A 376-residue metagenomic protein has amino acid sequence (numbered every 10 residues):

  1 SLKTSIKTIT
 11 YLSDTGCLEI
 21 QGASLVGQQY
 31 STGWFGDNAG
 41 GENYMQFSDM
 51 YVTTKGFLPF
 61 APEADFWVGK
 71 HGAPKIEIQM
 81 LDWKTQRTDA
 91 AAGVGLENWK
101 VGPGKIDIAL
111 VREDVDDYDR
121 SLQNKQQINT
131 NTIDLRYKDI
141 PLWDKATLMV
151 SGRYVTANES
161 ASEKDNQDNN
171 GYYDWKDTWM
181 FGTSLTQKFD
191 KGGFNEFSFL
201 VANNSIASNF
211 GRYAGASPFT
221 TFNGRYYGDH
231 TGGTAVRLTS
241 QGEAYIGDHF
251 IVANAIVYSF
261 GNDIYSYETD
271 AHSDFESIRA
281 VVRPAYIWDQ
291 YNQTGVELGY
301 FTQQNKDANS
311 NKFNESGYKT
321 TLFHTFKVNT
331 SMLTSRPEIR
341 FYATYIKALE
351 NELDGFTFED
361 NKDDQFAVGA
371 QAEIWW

Functional and structural regions predicted by a protein language model:
S1-G27: Glutamine-centered polar micro-motif within alpha-helical contexts
Q21-Y118, T130-T147, S151, A343-A348: Outer membrane beta-barrel
Q28-S31, G69-A73, V111-V115, R153-A157 (+6 more regions): Outer-membrane beta-barrel pore domains and translocons
F35-N38, I78-W83, D116-N124, S160-Y172 (+4 more regions): Extracellular loop and loop/strand-boundary signature of outer-membrane beta-barrel proteins
Q46-S48, A64, A90-A92, N129-I133 (+5 more regions): Residues that flank catalytic or metal-binding motifs in active/ligand-binding sites
L135-E159, K164-D307, S316-L322, F326 (+1 more regions): Detector for outer-membrane/organellar transmembrane beta-barrel domains, recognizing the amphipathic beta-strand
S316-I339, A343-L353, T357-D360: Leucine-rich solenoid repeat modules
L322, K362-W376: Outer-membrane beta-barrel "beta-signal"
